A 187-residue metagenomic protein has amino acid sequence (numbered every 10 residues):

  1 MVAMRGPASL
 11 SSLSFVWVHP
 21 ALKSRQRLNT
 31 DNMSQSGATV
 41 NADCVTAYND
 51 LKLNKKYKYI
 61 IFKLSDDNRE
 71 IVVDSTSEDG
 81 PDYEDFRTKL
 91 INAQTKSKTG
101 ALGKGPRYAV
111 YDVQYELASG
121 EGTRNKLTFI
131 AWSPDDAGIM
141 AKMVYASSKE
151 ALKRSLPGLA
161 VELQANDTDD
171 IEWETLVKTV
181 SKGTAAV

Functional and structural regions predicted by a protein language model:
M1-M4: Methionine residue identity
G6, P20-L22, T184: N-terminal regions of proteins, emphasizing targeting and processing segments when present
G6-S9, A38: Generic early N-terminus positional signal peaking at residue ~5-7
L10-L13, L22, L28: Leucine-biased recognition of intrinsically disordered, low-complexity hydrophobic segments
D31-V187: Long, low-complexity regulatory segments enriched in Ser/Thr/Pro/Gly and acidic residues
